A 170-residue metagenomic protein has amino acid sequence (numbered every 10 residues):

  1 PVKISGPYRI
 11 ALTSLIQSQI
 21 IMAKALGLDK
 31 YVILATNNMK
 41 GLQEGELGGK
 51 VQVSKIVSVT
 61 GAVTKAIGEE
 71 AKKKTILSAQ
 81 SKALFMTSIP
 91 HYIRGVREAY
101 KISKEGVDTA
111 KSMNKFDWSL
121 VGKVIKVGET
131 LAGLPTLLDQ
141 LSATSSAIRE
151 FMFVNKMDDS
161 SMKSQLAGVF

Functional and structural regions predicted by a protein language model:
P1-G48, S164-F170: Immediate post-signal-peptide N-terminus of mature secreted/exported proteins
V51-F170: Extended amphipathic alpha-helical interaction segments
